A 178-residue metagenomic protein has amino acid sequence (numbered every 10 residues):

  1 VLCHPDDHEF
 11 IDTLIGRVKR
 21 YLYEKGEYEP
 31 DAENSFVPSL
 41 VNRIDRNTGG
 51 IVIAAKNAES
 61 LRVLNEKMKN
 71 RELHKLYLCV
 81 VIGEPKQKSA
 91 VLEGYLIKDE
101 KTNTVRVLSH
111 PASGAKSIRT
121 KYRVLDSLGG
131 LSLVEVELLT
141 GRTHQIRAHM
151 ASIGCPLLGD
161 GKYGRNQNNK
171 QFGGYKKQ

Functional and structural regions predicted by a protein language model:
V1, G50-I51, E84, R142 (+3 more regions): Gly/Ser/Thr-rich helix-start
V1-E100: RNA pseudouridine synthases
P30-E33, E84, H110-A115, G174-K177: Short, solvent-exposed secondary-structure boundary motifs
E33-E66, H74, I97-I153: The conserved catalytic core of RNA pseudouridine synthases
L92, L96, V105-L108, L157 (+1 more regions): Short clusters of hydrophobic/aromatic residues that line enzyme substrate/ligand-binding pockets
S113, L125, A151-Q178: Phosphate/ribose-recognition catalytic cores of enzymes acting on nucleotide-derived substrates
